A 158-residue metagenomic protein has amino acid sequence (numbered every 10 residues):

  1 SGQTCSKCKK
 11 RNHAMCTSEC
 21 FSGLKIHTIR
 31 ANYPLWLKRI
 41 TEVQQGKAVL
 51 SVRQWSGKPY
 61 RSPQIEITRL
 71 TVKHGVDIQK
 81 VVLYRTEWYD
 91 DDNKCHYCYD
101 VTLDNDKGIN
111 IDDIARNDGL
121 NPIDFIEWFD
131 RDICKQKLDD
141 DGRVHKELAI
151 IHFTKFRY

Functional and structural regions predicted by a protein language model:
S1-Y158: Catalytic phosphate/metal-binding cores of nucleic-acid and nucleotide-processing enzymes, i.e., regions that mediate
